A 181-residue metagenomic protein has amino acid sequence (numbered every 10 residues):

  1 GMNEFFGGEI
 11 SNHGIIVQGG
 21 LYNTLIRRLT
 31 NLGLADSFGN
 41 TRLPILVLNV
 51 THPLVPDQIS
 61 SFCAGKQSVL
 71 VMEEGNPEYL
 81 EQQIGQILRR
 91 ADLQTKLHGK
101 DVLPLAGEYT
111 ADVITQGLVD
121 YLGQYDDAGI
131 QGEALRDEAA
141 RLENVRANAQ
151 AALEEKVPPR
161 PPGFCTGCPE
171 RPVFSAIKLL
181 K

Functional and structural regions predicted by a protein language model:
G1-I10, G14, K100-L180: Flexible inter-domain linker/hinge segments
G7-L54, A91-K96, A176, L180-K181: Anionic-ligand anchoring segments at beta-strand to alpha-helix junctions in alpha/beta enzyme folds, i.e., glycine
L21-T24, R28-A35, F62-K66, Q83-I87 (+4 more regions): Generic, well-ordered alpha-helical scaffold segments in large soluble proteins
D36, L88, K156-P159: Residue-level signal for the start and early helices of compact helical domains
F38-A140: Terminal amphipathic helices with adjacent charged low-complexity linkers/tails
